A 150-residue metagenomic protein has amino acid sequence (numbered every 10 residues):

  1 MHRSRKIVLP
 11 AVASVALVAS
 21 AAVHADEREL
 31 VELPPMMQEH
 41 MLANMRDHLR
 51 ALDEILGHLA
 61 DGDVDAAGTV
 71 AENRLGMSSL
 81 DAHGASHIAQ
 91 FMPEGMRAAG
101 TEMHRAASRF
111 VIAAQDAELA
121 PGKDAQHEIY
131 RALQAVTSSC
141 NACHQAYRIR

Functional and structural regions predicted by a protein language model:
M1-A11: Bacterial N-terminal signal peptides that target proteins for export
A11-A13, V23: Cleavable N-terminal signal peptides
V18-A22: N-terminal signal peptide c-region/cleavage motif recognized by signal peptidases
E27-R150: Sequence context surrounding c-type heme c attachment/ligation sites in exported
